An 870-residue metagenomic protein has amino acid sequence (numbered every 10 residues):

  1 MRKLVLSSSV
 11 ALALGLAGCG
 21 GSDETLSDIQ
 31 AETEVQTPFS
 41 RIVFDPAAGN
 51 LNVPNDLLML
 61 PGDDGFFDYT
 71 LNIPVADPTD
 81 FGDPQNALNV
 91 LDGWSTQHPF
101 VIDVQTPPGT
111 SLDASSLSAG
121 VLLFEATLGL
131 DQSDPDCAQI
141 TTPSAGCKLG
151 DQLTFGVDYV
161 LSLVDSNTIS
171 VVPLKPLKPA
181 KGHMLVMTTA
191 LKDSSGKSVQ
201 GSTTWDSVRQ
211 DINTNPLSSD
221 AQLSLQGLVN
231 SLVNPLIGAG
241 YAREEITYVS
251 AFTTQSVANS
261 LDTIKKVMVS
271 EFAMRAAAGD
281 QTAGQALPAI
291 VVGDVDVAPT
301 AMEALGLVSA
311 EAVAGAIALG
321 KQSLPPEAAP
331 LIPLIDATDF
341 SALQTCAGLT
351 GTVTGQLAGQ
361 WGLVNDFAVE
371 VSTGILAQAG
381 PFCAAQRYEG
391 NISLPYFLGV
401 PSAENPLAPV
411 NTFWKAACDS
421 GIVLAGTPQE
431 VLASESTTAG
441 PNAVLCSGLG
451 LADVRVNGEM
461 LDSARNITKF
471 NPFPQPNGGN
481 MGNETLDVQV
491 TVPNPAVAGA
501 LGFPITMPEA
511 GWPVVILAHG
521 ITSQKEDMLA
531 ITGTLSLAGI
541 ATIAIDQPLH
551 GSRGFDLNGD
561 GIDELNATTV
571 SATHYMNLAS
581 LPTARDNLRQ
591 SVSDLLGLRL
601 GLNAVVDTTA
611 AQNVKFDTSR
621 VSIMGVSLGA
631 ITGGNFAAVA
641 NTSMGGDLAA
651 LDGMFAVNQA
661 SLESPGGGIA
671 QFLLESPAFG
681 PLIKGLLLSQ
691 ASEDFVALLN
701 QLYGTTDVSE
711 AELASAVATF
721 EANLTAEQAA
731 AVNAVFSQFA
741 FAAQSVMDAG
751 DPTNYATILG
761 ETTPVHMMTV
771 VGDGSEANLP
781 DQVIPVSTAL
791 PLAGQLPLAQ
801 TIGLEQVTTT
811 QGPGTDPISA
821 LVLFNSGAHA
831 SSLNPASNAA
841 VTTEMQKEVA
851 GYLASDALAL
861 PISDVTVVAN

Functional and structural regions predicted by a protein language model:
G15-G18: C-terminal motif of bacterial Sec signal peptides marking the signal peptidase cleavage site
G21-L407: Acidic, low-complexity Ser/Thr/Gly/Pro-rich repeat segments typical of extracellular/periplasmic and surface-exposed
S115-S116, Q132-D136, G182-V186, S194-W205 (+9 more regions): Short, solvent-exposed loop/turn and secondary-structure capping segments
L163-S194, M481-A530: A conserved hydrophobic secondary-structure block that centers on an alpha-helix together with its immediately flanking
N365-W512: N-terminal cap/lid segment of alpha/beta-hydrolase-fold proteins
S447-T485, L501-R599: Cap/lid segment of the alpha/beta-hydrolase catalytic domain
Q489, V497, L501-P504, A579 (+2 more regions): C-terminal subdomain of alpha/beta-hydrolase-fold enzymes, centered on the catalytic histidine and its supporting
A610, F616-L674: Primarily recognizes the serine-hydrolase "nucleophile elbow" in alpha/beta-hydrolase and SGNH/GDSL folds
